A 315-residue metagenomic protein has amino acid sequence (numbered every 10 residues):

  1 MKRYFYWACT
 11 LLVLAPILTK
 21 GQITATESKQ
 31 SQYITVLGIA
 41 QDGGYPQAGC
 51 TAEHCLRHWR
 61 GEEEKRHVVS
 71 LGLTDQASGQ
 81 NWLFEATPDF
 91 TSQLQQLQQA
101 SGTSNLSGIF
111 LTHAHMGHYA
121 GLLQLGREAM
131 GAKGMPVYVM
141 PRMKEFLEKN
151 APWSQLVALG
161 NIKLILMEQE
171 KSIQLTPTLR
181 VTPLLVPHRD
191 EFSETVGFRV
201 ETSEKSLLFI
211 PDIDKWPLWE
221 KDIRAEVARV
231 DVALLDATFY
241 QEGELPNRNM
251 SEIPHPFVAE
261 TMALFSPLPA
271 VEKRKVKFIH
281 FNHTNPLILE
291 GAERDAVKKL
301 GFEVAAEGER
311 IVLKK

Functional and structural regions predicted by a protein language model:
M1-E27: Bacterial Sec-dependent N-terminal signal peptides
I23-L97, S101, L164-E226, E309-K315: Core dinuclear metal-dependent hydrolase active-site scaffold
Q30, K133, V157-K163, T176-L179 (+1 more regions): A short helix-to-beta-strand connector/capping loop
Q41, M116, K144, Y240 (+1 more regions): Residue-level marker for beta-strand->alpha-helix junctions and adjacent short loops that shape enzyme
H67, T74-Y138, R229-D231: Active-site metal-binding motif and surrounding structural segment of the metallo-beta-lactamase
F110, M135-K144, L234-D236, K277-I279: Short internal beta-strands
L125-E148, A158-L164: Long, hydrophobic, well-ordered secondary-structure blocks that form the structural core and pocket-lining surfaces
E204-S206, I213-R310: Cap/insert and terminal regions of metallo-dependent hydrolase folds
